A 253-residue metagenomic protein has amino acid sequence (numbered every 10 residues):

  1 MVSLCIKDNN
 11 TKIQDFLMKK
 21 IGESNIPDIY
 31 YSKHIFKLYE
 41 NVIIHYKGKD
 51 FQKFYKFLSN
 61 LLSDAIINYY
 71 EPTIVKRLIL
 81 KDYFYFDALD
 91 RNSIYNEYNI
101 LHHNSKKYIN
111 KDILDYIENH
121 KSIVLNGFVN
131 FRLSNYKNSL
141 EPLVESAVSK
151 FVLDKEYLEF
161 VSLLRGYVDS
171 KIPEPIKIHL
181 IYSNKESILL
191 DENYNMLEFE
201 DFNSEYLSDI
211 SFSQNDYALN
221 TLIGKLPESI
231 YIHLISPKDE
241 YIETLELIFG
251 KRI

Functional and structural regions predicted by a protein language model:
M1-D216: Conserved mixed alpha/beta catalytic, RNA-binding, or beta-rich assembly cores of soluble enzyme, regulatory
N193-I253: C-terminal structured domains
